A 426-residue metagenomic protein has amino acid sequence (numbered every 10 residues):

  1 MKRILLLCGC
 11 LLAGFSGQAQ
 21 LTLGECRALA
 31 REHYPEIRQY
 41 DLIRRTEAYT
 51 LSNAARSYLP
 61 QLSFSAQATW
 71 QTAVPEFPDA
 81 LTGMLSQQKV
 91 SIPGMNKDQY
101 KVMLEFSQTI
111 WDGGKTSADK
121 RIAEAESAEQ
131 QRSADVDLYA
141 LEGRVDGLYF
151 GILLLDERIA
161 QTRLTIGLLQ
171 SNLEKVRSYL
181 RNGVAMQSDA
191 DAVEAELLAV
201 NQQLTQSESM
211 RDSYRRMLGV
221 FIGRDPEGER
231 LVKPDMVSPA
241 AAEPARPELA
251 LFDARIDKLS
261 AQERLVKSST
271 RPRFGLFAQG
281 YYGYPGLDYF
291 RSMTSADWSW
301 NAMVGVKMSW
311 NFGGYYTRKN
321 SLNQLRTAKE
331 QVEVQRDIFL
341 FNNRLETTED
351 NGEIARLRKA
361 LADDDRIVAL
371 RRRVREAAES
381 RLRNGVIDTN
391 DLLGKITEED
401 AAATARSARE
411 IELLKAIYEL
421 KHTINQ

Functional and structural regions predicted by a protein language model:
M1-R27, R31-Y34, N425: Bacterial Sec-dependent N-terminal signal peptides
Q18-A73, V184-M186, I222-Q262, R271 (+1 more regions): Bacterial Sec-pathway N-terminal export signals of envelope proteins
L21, Y49, D137-A250, D257 (+4 more regions): Periplasmic alpha-helical coiled-coil/stalk elements that build and connect Gram-negative outer-membrane
R38-L42, A55-R56, I110-L138, S188 (+5 more regions): Sec/SRP-type N-terminal targeting helices
S65-E105, Q279-G314: Small/polar, glycine/serine/threonine/aspartate-rich low-complexity segments that form flexible
Q99-K101, G147, A192, R273 (+1 more regions): Transmembrane beta-barrel architecture of outer-membrane proteins
A199-R224, A369-Q426: Short segments within alpha-helical structural elements
